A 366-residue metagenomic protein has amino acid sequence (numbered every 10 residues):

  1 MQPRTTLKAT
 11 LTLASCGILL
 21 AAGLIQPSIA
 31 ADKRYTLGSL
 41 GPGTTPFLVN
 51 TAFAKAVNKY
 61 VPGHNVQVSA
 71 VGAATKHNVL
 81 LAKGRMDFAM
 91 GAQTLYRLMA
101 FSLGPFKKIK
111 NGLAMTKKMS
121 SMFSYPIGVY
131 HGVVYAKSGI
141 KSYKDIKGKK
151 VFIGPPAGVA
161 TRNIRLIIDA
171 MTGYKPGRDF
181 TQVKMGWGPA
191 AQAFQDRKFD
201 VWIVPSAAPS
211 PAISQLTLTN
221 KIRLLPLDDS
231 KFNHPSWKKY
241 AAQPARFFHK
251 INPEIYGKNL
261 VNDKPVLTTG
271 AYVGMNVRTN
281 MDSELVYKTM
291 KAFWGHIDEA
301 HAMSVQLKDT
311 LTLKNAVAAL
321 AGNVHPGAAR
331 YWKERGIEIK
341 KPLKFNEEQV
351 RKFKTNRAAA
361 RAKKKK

Functional and structural regions predicted by a protein language model:
T12-G23: Bacterial N-terminal signal peptides
L24-A30: Sec/Tat signal peptide C-region and signal peptidase I cleavage site
D32-Q67, I127-D196, V317-G327, Y331: Bilobed "Venus flytrap"/periplasmic-binding protein-like clamshell domains and structurally analogous long
V49-K55, Q67-G112, G188-A193, A208-T217 (+1 more regions): Pocket-flanking alpha-helical
N78, D87-M90, D179-Q243, A329: Ligand-binding pocket segment of bilobal, Venus flytrap-like solute-binding proteins
K110-Y125, I255-V266: A structural signal for short loop-to-beta-strand junctions that line the ligand-binding cleft of periplasmic/secreted
S206-D229, S236-K239, Y272, E284-K366: An extracytoplasmic/periplasmic, membrane-proximal ligand-sensing/linker region
L225-K288: C-terminal lobe and pocket-closing loops of periplasmic/extracytoplasmic Venus-flytrap solute-binding proteins
